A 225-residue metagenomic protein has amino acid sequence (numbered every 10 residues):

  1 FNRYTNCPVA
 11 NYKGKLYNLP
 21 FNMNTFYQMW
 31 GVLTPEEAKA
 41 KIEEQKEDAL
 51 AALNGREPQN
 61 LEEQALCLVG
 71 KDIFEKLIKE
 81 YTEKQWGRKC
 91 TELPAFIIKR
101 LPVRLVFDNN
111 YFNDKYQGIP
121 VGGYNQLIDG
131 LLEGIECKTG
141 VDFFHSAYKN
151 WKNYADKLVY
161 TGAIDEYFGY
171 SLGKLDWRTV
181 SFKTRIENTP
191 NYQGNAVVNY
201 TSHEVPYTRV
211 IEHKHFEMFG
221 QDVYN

Functional and structural regions predicted by a protein language model:
F1-Y4: Conserved FAD-binding subdomain of flavin-dependent enzymes
N6-P8, D142, H215: Residues that form or immediately flank small-molecule/cofactor binding pockets and catalytic motifs
P8-Y12, V198-Y200: Short acidic-hydrophobic surface loop/beta-edge motif
A10, K15, P20, N24-K157 (+1 more regions): Active-site/ligand-binding neighborhood in enzyme catalytic cores
F144-N225: Mid-domain catalytic core of redox enzymes that form a hydrophobic substrate pocket/lid adjacent to a catalytic redox
